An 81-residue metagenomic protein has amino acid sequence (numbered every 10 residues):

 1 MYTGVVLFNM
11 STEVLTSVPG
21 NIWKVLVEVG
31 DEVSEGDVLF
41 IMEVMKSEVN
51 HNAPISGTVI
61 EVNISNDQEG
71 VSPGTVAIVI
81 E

Functional and structural regions predicted by a protein language model:
Y2-N21, V38-P54: Short beta-strand-turn/beta-hairpin segments enriched in glycine/proline and small hydrophobics that form edge-strand
L15-S17, L26, I78-V79: Conserved beta-strand segments that form the floor/walls of ligand-binding pockets within enzyme and binding domains
K24-E28, E32, E61-E69: Short histidine-centered loop motifs in beta-beta connectors
V29, F40, K46, N66 (+1 more regions): Residue-level detector of flexible, active-site-proximal loop/helix-junction positions within diverse enzyme catalytic
G36, M42, V62, I80-E81: Residue-level recognition of conserved beta-strand edge/terminus positions
N50, S56-N63: Short, charge-rich amphipathic interface segments used for partner binding and complex assembly
